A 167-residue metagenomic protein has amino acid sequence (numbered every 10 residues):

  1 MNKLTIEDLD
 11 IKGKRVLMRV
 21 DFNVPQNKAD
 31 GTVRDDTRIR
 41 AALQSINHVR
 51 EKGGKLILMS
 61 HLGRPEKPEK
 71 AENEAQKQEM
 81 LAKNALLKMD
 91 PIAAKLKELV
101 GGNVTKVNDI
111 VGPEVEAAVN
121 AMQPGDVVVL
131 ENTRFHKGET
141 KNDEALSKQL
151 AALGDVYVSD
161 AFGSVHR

Functional and structural regions predicted by a protein language model:
M1-R167: Active-site loop-to-helix "anion-binding N-cap" substructures in soluble metabolic enzymes
